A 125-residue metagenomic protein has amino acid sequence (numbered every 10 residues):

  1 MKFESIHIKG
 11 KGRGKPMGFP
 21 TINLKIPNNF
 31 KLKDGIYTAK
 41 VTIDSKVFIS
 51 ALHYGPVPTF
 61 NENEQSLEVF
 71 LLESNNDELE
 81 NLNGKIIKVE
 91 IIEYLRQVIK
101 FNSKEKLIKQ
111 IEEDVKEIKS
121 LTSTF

Functional and structural regions predicted by a protein language model:
K2-F125: Phosphate/ribose-recognition catalytic cores of enzymes acting on nucleotide-derived substrates
